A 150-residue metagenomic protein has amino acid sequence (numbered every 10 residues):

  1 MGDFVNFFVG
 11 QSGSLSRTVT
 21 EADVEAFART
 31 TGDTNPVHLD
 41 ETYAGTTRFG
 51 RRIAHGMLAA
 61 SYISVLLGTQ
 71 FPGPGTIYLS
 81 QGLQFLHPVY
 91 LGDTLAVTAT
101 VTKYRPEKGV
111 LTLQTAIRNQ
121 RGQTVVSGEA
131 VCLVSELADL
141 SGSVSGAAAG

Functional and structural regions predicted by a protein language model:
M1-T76, S80, D139-G150: Hot-dog-fold acyl-thioester-processing enzymes
M1-V9, V89-G150: HotDog/MaoC-like acyl-thioester-processing domains
S14-T18, Q84, V131-L133: Generic structural detector for well-ordered beta-strands
T69-V97: Mid-chain, well-packed structural core segment of small domains
